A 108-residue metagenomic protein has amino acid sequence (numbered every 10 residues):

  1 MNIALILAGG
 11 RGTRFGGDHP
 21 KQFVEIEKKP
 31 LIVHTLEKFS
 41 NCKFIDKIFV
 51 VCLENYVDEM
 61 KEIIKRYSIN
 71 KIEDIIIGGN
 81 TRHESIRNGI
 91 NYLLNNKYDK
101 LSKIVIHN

Functional and structural regions predicted by a protein language model:
N2-V57: N-terminal glycine-rich phosphate-binding loop and ensuing alpha1 helix
E27, I77-G79, N108: Short beta->alpha connector loops at strand-helix junctions that form conserved, small/polar/Pro-enriched
C42-F44, K65-I72, K97-Y98: Short helix-capping segments at alpha-helix termini
C52, Y56, G78-S85: Generic, well-ordered alpha-helical segments
D58-I63: Acidic helix N-cap motif at the loop->helix transition within catalytic regions of sugar-transfer enzymes
S68-R82: Conserved donor nucleotide-binding strand/loop of the catalytic core
R82-N108: Conserved beta-loop-beta/alpha segment of the NTase-like Rossmann-fold superfamily that binds/positions NTPs
